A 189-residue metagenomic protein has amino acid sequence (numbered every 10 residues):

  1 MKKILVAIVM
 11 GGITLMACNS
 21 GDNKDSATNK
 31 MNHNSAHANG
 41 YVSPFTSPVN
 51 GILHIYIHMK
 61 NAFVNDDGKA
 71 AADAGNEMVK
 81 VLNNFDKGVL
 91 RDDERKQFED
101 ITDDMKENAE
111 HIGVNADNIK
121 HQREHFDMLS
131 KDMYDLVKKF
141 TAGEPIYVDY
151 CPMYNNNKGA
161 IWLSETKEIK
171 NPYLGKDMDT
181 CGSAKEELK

Functional and structural regions predicted by a protein language model:
M1-I4: Positively charged n-region of N-terminal signal peptides that target proteins for export
A7: Structured mid-domain segments that build the active-site/substrate or prosthetic-cofactor binding neighborhood
T14-A17: C-terminal motif of bacterial Sec signal peptides marking the signal peptidase cleavage site
N19-D22: Bacterial signal peptide processing site
A27-P48: Post-signal peptide N-terminal segment of mature Sec-exported envelope proteins
P44-K189: Mature extracytoplasmic or organellar-lumen-exposed domains after removal of signal/transit peptides
